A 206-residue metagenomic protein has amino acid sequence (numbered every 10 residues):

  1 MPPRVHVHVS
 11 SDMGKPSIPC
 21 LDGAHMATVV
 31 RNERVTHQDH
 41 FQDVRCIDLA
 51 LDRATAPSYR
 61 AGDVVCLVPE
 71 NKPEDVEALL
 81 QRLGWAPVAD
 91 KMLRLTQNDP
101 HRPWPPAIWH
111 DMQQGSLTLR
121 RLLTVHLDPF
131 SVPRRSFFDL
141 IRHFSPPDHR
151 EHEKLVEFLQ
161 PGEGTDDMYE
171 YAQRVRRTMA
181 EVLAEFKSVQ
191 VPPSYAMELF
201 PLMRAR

Functional and structural regions predicted by a protein language model:
M1-R206: FNR-like FAD-binding dehydrogenase module
